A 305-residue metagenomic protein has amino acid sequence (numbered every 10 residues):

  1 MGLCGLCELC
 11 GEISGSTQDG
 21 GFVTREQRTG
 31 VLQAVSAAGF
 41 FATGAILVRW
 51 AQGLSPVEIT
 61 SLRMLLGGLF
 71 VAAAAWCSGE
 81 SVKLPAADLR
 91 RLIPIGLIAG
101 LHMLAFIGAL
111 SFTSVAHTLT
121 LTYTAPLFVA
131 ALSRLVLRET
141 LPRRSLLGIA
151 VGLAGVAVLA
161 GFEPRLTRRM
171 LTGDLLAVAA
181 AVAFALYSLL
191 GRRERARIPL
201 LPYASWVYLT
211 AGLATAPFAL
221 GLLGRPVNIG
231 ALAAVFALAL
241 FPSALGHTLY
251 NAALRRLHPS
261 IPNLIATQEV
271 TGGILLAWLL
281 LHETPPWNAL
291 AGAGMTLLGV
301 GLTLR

Functional and structural regions predicted by a protein language model:
G15-S61, G67, L97, A105 (+2 more regions): Glycine-/small-residue-enriched transmembrane alpha-helix faces in small-molecule transporters and effluxers
V23, M64, G161-F162, A231 (+2 more regions): C-terminal-most transmembrane helix of multi-pass membrane proteins
T29-A37, S61, S81-F106, T172-A180 (+4 more regions): Loop-to-transmembrane-helix transition segments
V31-A34, A87-I95, L141-L153, G173-D174 (+1 more regions): Cytoplasmic-side transmembrane-helix entry/capping segments in multi-pass membrane proteins
A38, L62, T118-T124, L190-G212 (+2 more regions): Helix-helix packing/entry segments at the starts of transmembrane helices
F41, V71, I93, A99 (+7 more regions): Hydrophobic transmembrane alpha-helices of multi-pass small-molecule transport proteins
A42, I46, A72, G96 (+8 more regions): Hydrophobic/small/kink-forming positions within alpha-helical transmembrane segments of polytopic membrane proteins
E58-L69, I98, I107-T140, A180 (+1 more regions): Specific alpha-helical transmembrane segments that line the substrate/conduction pathway and gating interfaces
